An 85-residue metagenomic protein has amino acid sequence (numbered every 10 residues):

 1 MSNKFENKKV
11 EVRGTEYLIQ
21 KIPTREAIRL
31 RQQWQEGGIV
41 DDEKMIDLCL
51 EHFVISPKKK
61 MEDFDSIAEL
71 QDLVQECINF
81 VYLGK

Functional and structural regions predicted by a protein language model:
M1-N3: Short linear motifs in intrinsically disordered
F5, L18-K85: Short, surface-exposed, charged amphipathic helix/loop patches that serve as local interaction elements
E6-G14: Short acidic-hydrophobic surface loop/beta-edge motif
